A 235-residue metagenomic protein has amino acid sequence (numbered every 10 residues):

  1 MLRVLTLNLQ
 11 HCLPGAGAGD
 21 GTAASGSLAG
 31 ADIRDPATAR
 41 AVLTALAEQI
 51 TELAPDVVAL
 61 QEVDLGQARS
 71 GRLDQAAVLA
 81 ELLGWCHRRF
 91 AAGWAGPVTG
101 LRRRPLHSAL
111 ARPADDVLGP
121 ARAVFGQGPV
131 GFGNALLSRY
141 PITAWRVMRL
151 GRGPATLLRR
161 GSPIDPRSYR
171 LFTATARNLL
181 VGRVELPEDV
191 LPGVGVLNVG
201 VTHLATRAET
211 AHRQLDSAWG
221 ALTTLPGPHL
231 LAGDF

Functional and structural regions predicted by a protein language model:
M1-G131, L197: N-terminal, active-site-proximal structural segment of metallo-dependent hydrolase catalytic domains
N8-L9, V63, L204, G233-F235: Active-site metal-binding loops of divalent metal-dependent hydrolases
A29-P36, V63-L65, L150-L171, V201-E209: Surface-exposed cleft-lining segments at the edges of enzyme active sites
T51-A54, L186-V194, T223-G227: Glycine-rich phosphate-binding loop signature in dinucleotide/nucleotide-binding domains
A54, G84, R139-P141, P226: Residue-level detector of structured alpha->beta connecting loops
Q61, A91, M148, A205 (+1 more regions): Conserved residues at the C-terminal ends of beta-strands
V78-E81, R207-F235: Metal-dependent phosphoesterases centered on the DNase I-like endonuclease/exonuclease/phosphatase
D116-F132, L136-V190: Active-site catalytic loop in hydrolytic enzyme cores
